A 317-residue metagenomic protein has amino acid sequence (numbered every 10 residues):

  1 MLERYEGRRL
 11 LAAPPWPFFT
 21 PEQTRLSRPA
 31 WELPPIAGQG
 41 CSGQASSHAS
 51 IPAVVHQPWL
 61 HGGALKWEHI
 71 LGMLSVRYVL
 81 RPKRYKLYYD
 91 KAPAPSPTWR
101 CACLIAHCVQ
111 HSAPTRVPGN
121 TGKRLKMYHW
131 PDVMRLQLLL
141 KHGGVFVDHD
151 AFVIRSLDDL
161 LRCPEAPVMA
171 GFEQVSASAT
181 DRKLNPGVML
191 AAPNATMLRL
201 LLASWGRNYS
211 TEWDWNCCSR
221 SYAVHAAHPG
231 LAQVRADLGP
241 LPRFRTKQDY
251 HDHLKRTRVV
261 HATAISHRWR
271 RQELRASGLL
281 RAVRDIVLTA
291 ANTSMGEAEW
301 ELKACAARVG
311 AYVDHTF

Functional and structural regions predicted by a protein language model:
M1-P131, H149-F317: Glycosyltransferase-associated regions of secretory-pathway enzymes, highlighting luminal stem/catalytic domains
D132-G144: Small-residue hinge/turn detector
